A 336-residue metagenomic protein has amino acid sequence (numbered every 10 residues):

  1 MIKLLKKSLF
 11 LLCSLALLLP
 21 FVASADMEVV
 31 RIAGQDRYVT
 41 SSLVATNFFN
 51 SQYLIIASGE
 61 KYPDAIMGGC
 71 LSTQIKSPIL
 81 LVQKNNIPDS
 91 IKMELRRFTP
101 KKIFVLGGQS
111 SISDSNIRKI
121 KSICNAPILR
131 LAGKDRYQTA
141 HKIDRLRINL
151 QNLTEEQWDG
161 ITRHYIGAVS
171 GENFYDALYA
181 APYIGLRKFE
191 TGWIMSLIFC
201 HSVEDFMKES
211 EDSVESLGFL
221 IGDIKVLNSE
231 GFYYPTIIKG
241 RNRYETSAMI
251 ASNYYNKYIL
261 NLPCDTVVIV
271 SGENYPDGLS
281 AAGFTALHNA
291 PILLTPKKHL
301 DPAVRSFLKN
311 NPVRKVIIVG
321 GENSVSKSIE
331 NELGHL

Functional and structural regions predicted by a protein language model:
I2-A25: Sec-dependent N-terminal signal peptides of Gram-positive bacterial secreted proteins and lipoproteins
S24-L336: Extracellular glycan-binding segments that recognize GlcNAc-based cell-wall polysaccharides
